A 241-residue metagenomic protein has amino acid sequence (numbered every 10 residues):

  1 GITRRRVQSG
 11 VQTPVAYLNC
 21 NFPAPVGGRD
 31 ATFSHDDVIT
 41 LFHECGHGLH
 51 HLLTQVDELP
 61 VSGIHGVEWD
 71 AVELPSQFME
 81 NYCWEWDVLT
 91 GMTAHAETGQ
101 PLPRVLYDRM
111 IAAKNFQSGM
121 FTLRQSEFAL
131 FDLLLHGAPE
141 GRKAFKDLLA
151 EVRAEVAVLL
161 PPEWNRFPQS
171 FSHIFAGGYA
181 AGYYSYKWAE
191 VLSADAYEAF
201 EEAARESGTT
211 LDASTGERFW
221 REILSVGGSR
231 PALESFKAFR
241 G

Functional and structural regions predicted by a protein language model:
G1-R240: Cation-handling catalytic/transport regions enriched in His/Asp/Glu
